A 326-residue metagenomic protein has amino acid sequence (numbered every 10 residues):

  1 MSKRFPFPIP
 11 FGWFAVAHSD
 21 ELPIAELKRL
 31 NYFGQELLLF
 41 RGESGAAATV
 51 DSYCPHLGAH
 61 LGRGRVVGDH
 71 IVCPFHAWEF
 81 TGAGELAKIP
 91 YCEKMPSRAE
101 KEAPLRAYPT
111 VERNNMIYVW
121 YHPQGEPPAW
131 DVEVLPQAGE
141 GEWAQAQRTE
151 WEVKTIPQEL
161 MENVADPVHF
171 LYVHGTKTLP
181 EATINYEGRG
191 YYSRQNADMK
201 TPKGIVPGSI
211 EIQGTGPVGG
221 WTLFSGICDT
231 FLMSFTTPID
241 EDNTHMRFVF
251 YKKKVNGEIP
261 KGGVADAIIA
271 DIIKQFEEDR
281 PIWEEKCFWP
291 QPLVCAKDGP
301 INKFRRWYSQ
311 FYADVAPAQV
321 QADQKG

Functional and structural regions predicted by a protein language model:
M1-P10: A boundary/linker detector
S2, A17-A138, F231: Rieske [2Fe-2S] iron-sulfur-binding domain
P6, R29, P109-V111, T236-P238 (+1 more regions): A general structural signal for short secondary-structure junctions and capping/turn motifs
F7, E21, L30, G64 (+5 more regions): Sterically constrained small-residue positions within well-ordered secondary structures of folded domains
F11-W13, A25, L105, N114 (+2 more regions): Sequence-level motif detector for i,i+2 pairs with an aromatic at +2
A46, G125-G326: C-terminal catalytic domain of Rieske-type non-heme iron oxygenases
